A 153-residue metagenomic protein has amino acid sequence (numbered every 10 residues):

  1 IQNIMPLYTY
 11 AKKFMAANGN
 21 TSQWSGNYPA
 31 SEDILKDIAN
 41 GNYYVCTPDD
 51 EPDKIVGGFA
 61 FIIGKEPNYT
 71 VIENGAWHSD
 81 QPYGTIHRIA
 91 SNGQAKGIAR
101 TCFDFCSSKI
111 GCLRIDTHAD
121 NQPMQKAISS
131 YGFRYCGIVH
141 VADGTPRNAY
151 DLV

Functional and structural regions predicted by a protein language model:
I1-P6: A short beta-loop-alpha structural element at the N-terminal edge of CoA-dependent acyl/N-acetyltransferase catalytic
K12-E32: Conserved GNAT-fold acetyl-CoA-binding loop/helix
V45, D53-K65: Conserved beta-strand in the GNAT
A60-Q94: Conserved acyl-donor/pantetheine-binding loop and adjacent beta-alpha core of acyl/acetyltransferases and related
T85, S108-D120: Conserved GNAT acetyl-CoA-binding A-motif
S91-S108, Q125-S130: Conserved acetyl-CoA-binding loop-helix of GNAT-fold acetyltransferases
Q94, I115-K126, A142-D143: Conserved beta-strand-loop-alpha-helix junction that forms the acyl-donor binding cleft
D116, R134-N148: Conserved catalytic-core motifs of GNAT/GCN5-like acyltransferases
